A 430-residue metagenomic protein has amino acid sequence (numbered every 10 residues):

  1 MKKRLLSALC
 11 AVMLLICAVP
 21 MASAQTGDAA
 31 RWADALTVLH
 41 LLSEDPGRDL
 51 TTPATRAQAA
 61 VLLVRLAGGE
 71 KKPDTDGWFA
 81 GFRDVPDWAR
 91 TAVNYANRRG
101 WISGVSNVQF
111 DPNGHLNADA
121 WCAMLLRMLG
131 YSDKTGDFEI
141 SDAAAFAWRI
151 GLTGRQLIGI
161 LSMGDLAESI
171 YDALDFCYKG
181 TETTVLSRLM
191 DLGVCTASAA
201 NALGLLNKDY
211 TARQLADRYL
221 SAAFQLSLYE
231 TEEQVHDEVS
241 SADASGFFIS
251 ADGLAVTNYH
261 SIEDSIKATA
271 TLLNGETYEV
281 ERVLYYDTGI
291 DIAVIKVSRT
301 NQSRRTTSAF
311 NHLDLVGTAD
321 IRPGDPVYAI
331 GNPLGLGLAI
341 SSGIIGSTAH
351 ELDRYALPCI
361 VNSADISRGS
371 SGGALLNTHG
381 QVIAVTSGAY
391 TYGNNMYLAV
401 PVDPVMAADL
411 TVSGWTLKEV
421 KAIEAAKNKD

Functional and structural regions predicted by a protein language model:
K2-W32, V38-T91, R98-L161, A173-N207: Feature responds to low-complexity, polar/acidic, surface-exposed segments characteristic of secreted/exported proteins
V64-R65, L126-R127, Y171, H260 (+2 more regions): Short, surface-exposed secondary-structure boundary micro-motifs
D133, N311-L357, S367-S370, S387-Y397: Flexible, gly/ser-rich surface segments that form the specificity/activation loops bordering the active-site cleft
L166, F247, I366-T386: Catalytic nucleophile loop of clan PA
N201-D217, S265, T269, R299-H312 (+2 more regions): C-terminal cap/linker of serine protease catalytic domains
D209-R213, L228-N258, E276-V280, D314 (+3 more regions): A conserved glycine-rich beta-strand in the N-terminal activation segment of trypsin-fold
L226, G246, G253, T257 (+10 more regions): Terminal peptide-recognition signature
T231-E232, S250-G331, G335-L338, A356 (+1 more regions): Conserved active-site neighborhood of the chymotrypsin/trypsin-like protease fold
